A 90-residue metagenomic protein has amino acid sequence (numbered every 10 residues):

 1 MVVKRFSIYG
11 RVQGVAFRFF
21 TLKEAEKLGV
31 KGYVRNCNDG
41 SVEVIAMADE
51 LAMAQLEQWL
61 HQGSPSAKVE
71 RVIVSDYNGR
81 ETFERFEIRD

Functional and structural regions predicted by a protein language model:
M1-D90: Intrinsically disordered, low-complexity, mixed-charge
